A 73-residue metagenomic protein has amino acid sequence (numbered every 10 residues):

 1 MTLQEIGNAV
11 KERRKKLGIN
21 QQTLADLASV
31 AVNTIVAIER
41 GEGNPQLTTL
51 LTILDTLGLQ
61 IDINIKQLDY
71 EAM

Functional and structural regions predicted by a protein language model:
M1-E5: A detector for short, charged/polar N-terminal pre-domain segments
N8-T23: Short basic helix-loop element that most often maps to the first helix and adjoining turn of HTH DNA-binding modules
I19-T34: Short alpha-helical DNA-recognition segment
T48-N64: DNA major-groove recognition helix of helix-turn-helix/homeodomain DNA-binding modules
D62-M73: Short, charged recognition helix plus adjacent turn of helix-turn-helix-like nucleic-acid-binding domains
